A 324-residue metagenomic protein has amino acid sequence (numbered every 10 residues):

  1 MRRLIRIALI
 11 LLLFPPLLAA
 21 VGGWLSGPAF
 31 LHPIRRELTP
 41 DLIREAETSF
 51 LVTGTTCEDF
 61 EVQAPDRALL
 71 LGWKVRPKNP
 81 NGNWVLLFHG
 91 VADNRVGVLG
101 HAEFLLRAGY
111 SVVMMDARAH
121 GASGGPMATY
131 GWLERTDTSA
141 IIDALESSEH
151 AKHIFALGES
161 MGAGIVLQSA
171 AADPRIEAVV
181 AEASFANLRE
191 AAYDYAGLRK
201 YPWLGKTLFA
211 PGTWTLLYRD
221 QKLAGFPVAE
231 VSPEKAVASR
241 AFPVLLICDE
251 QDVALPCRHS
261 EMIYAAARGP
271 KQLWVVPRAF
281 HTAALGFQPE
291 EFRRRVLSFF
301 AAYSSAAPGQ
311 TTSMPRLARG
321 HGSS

Functional and structural regions predicted by a protein language model:
L4-Q63: An N-terminal hydrophobic leader/cap segment in hydrolases
V91-F104, A117: The serine-hydrolase catalytic nucleophile loop
G97, A128-E149: Alpha/beta-hydrolase active-site loop
F104-G124: Conserved alpha/beta-hydrolase
S169-F226, K235: Hydrolase active-site cap/lid region
S239-A241, L246-C248, D252: Short beta-strand/loop motif that positions the catalytic acidic residue of the alpha/beta-hydrolase fold
V253-H259: Conserved alpha/beta-hydrolase "acid-adjacent" motif
F287-A318, S324: Catalytic active-site module of serine/aspartate enzymes centered on a nucleophile-bearing elbow/loop
